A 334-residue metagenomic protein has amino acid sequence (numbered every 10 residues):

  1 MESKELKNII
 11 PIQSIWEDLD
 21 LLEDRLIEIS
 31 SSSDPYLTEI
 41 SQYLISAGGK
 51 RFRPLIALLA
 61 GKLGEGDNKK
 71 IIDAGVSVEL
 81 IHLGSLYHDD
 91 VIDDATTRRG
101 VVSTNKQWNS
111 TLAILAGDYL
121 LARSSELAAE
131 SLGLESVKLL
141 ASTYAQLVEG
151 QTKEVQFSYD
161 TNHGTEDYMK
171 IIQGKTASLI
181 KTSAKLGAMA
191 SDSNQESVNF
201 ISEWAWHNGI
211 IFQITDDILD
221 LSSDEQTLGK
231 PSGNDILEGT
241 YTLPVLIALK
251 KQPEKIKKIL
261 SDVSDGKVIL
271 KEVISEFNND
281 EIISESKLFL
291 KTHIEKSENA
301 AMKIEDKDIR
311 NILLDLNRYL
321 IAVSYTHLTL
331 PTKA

Functional and structural regions predicted by a protein language model:
E2-N8, V102-T104, D160-D167, E272-D280: Short, charged, low-complexity loops and linkers
E2-R25: N-terminal amphipathic/basic leader segments beginning at the initiator methionine
W16-L21, I27-K257, S264, T292 (+1 more regions): Mg2+-dependent prenyl diphosphate-binding active-site environment of isoprenoid biosynthetic enzymes
V245, S297, L313: Hydrophobic, well-ordered secondary-structure elements that form the walls of internal hydrophobic environments
I256-A301: Mobile late-domain/C-terminal helix-loop "cap" segments that border catalytic sites or the cytosolic face
I304-I312: Flexible, glycine/charged-enriched surface loops at secondary-structure junctions
A322-S324: Acidic, proline/serine/threonine- and glycine-rich low-complexity intrinsically disordered segments
T326-T332: Conserved small/polar residues in nucleotide/adenosyl-binding loops
